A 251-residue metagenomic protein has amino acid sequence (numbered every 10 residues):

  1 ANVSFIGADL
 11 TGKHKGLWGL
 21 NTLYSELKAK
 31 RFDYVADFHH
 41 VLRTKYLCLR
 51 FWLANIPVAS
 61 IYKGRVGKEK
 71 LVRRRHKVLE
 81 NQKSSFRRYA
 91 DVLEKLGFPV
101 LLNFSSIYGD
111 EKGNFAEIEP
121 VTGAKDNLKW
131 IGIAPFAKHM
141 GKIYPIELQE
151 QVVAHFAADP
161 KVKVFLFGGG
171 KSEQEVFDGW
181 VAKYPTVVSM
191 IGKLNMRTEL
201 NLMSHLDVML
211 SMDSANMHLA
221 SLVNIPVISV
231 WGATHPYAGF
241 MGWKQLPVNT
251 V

Functional and structural regions predicted by a protein language model:
A1-V251: Catalytic machinery of carbohydrate-active enzymes, primarily nucleotide-sugar-dependent glycosyltransferases
